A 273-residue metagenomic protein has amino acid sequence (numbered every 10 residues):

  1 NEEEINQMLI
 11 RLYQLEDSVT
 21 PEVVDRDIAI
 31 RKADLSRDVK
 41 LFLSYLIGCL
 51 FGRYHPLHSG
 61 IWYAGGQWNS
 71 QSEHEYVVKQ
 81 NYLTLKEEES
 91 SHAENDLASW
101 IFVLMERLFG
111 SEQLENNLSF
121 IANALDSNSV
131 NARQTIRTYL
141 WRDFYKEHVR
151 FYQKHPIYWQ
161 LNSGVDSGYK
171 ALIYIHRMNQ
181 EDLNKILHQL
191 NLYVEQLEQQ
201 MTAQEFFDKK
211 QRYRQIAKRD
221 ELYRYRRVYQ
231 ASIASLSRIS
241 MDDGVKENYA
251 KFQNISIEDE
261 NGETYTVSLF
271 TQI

Functional and structural regions predicted by a protein language model:
Q7, S18-I273: Terminal accessory regions of large proteins
M8-L12: Extended non-globular scaffold/tether segments
